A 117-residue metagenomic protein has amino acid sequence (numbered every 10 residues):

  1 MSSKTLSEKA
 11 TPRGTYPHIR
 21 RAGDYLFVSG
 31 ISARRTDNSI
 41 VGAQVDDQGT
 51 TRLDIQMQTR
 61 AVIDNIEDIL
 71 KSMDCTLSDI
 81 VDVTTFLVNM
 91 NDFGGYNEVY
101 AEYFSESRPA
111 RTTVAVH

Functional and structural regions predicted by a protein language model:
M1-H117: Short, polar/acidic, helix-capping and beta-turn segments at strand->helix junctions that line the mouths
